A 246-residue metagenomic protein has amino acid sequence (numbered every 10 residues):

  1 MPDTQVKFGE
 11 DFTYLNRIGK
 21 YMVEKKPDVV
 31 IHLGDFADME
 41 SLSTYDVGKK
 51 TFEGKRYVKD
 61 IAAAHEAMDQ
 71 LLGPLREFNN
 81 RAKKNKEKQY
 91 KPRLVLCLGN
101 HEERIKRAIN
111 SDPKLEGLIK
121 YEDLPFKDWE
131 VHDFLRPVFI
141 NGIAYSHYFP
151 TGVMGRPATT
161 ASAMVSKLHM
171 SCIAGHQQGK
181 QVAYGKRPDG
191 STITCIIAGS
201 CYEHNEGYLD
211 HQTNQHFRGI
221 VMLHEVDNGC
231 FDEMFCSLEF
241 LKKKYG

Functional and structural regions predicted by a protein language model:
P2-Q5, G34-A37, N100-E102, Y148-P150 (+2 more regions): Active-site metal-binding loops of divalent metal-dependent hydrolases
V6-K127: Core catalytic region of metal-dependent phosphoesterases/phosphodiesterases, especially metallo-beta-lactamase-like
N16-I18, R81-K83, V131-D133, P157-S162: A generic local structural motif
M22-K26, K88-Q89, F139, M164-L168 (+1 more regions): Flexible, charged surface loops at secondary-structure boundaries
E24, L238-G246: Polar, enzyme-active/binding microenvironments
V95, K127-F134, S146, I196: General small-molecule cofactor/ligand-binding pocket signal
K120-G142: Short acidic low-complexity segments
I143-M234, L238: Conserved beta-sheet core of the metallophosphoesterase superfamily
